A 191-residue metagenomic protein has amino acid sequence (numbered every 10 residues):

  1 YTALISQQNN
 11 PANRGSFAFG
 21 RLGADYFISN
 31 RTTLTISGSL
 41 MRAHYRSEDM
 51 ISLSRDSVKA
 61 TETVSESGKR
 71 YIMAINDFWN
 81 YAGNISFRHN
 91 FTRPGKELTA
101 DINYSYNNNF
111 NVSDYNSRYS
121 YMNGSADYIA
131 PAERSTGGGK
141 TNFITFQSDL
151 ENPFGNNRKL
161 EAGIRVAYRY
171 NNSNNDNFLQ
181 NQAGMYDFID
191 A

Functional and structural regions predicted by a protein language model:
Y1-A191: Primarily recognizes Gram-negative and organellar outer-membrane beta-barrels
